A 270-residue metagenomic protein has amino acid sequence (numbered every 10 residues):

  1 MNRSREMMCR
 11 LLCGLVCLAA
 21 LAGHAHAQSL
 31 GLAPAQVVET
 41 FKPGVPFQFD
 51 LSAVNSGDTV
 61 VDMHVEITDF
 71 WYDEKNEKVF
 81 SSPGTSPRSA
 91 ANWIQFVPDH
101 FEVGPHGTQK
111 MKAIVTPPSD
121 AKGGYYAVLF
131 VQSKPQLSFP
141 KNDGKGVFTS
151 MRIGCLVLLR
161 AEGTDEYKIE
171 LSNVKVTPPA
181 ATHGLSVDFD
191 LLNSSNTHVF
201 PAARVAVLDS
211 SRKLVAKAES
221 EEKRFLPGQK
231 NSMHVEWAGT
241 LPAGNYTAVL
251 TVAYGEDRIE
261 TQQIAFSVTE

Functional and structural regions predicted by a protein language model:
L21-A27: Sec/Tat signal peptide C-region and signal peptidase I cleavage site
Q28-V61, P98-F101, I169-T182, D188: Beta-sheet-dominated interaction scaffolds and their linkers
S29-P34, D58-A113, A202-V205, D209-V215: Surface-exposed binding patches on compact interaction domains or structured appendages
Q48-S52, D62-H64, W93-K141: Ligand-binding face of N-terminal immunoglobulin V-set domains in extracellular IgSF glycoproteins
D50-V54, I114, S186-S194, E236: Short edge beta-strand/loop segments characteristic of extracellular beta-sandwich folds
S56-T59, W71, S119, N193-V199 (+3 more regions): Short, acidic/polar linear motifs in exposed loop/turn regions
F101-T108, E222-K230, R258, V268-E270: Short proline/glycine- and polar residue-rich coil/turn motifs
Y125, L129, G244-L250: A short tyrosine-centered beta-strand micro-motif
